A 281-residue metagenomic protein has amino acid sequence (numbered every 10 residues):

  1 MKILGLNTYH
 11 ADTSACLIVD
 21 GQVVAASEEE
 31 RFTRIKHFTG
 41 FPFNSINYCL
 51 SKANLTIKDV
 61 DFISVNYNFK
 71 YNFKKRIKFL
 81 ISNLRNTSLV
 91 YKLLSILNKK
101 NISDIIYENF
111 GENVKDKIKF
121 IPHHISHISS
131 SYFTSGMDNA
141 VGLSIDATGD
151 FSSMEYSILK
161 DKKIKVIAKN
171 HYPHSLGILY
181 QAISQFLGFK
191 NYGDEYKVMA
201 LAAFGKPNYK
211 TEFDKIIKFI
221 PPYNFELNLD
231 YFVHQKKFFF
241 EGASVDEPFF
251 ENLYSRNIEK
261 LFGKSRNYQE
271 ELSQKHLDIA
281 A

Functional and structural regions predicted by a protein language model:
M1-A281: Short acidic/glycine-rich loops and adjacent helix/strand connectors that line catalytic pockets where negatively
